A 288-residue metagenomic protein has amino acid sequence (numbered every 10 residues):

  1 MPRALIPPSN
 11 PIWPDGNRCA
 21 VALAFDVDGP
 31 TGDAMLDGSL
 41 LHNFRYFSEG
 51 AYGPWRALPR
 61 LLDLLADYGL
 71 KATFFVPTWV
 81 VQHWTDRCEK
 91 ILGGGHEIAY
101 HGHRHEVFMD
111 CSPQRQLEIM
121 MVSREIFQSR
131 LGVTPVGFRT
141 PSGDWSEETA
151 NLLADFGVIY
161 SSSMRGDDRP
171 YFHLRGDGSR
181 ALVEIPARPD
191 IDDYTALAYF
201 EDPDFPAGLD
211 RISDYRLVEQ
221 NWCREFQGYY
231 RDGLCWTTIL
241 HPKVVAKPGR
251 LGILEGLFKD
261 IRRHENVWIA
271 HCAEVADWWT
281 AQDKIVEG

Functional and structural regions predicted by a protein language model:
M1-G137, S142-D190, R216-T238, A246-G288: Catalytic alpha-helical scaffold of carbohydrate-active enzymes acting on polysaccharides/glycoconjugates
S48, P135, E201-D214, H241-K243: Surface-exposed cleft-lining segments at the edges of enzyme active sites
P186-G208: Glycine-rich, positively charged active-site loop/lid region within alpha/beta enzyme cores that binds and organizes
